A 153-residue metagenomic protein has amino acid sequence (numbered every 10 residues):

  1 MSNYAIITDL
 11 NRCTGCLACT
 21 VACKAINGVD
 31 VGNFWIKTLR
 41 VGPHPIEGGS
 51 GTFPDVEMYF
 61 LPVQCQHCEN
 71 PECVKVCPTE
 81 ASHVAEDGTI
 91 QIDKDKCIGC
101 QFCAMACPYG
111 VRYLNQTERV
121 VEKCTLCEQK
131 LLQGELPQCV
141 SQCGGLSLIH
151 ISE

Functional and structural regions predicted by a protein language model:
M1-G15, G49-M105, Y109-S141: Ferredoxin-like iron-sulfur electron-transfer modules
S2-V41, P45-G48, T52: N-terminal cysteine/histidine-rich coordination modules
K37, S141-Q142: Beta-strand segments within the central parallel beta-sheet cores of soluble alpha/beta enzyme folds
I149-E153: Conserved small/polar residues in nucleotide/adenosyl-binding loops
